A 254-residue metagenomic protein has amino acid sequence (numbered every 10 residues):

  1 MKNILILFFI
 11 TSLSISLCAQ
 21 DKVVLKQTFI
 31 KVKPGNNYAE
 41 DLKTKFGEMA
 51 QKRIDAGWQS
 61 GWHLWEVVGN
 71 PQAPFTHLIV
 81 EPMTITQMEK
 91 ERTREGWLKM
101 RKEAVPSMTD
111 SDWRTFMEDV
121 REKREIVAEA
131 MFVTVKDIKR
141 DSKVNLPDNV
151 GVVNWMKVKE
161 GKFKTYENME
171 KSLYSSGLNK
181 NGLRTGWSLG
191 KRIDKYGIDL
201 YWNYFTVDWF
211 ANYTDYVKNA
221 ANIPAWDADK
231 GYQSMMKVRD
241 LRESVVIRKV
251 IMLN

Functional and structural regions predicted by a protein language model:
M1-V23: Bacterial Sec-dependent N-terminal signal peptides
A19-N254: Short S/T/G/P-rich N-terminal loop/turn motif that feeds into the first structured element of a domain
